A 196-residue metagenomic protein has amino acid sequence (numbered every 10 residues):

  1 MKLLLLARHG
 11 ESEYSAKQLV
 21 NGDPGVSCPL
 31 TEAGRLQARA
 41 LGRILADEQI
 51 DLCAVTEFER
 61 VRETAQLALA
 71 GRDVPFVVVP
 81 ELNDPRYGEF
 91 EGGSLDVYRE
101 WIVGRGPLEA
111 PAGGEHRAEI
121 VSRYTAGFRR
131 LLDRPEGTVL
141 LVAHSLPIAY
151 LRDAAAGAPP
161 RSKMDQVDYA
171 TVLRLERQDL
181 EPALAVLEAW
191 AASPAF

Functional and structural regions predicted by a protein language model:
M1-K2, I44, V77-V78, P85-D96 (+1 more regions): Acidic, low-complexity terminal tails and accessory targeting/binding regions of phosphate-metabolizing enzymes
K2, A7-R72, E115: Active-site-proximal alpha-helix that buttresses catalytic centers in soluble enzyme cores
L4, G137-S145: Generic beta-sheet signal
Y14, C28-P29, A70-Y124, V186: Phosphate-handling substructures
R43-I44, A126-R130: A generic secondary-structure signal
A46-Q49, L131-G137: Glycine-rich phosphate-binding loop signature in dinucleotide/nucleotide-binding domains
V55-T56, S122, V142-A143: Short beta-strand scaffold positions
L67, Y150-A154: Active-site signature of alpha/beta-hydrolase-fold catalytic machinery across serine- and Asp/Cys-nucleophile hydrolases
